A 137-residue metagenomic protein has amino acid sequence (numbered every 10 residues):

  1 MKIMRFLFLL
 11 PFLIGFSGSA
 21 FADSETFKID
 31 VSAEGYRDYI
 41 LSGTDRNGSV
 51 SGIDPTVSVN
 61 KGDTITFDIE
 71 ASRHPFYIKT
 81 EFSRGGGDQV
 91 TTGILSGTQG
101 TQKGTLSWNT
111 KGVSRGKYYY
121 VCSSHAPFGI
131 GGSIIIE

Functional and structural regions predicted by a protein language model:
M1-F6: Positively charged n-region of N-terminal signal peptides that target proteins for export
L7-G15: Bacterial N-terminal signal peptides
F16-A22: Sec/Tat signal peptide C-region and signal peptidase I cleavage site
E25-G43, S49-G52, R73, I94-E137: Extracellular/periplasmic metallocenter environments
I53-S58: Short beta-strand segments of immunoglobulin-like
V59-I65: Short coil/turn motif common to extracellular beta-sandwich-like domains
D68-S72: Acidic, Ser/Thr
P75-R84, I134-I136: Short, surface-exposed beta-strand/strand-loop-strand elements in extracellular ectodomains
